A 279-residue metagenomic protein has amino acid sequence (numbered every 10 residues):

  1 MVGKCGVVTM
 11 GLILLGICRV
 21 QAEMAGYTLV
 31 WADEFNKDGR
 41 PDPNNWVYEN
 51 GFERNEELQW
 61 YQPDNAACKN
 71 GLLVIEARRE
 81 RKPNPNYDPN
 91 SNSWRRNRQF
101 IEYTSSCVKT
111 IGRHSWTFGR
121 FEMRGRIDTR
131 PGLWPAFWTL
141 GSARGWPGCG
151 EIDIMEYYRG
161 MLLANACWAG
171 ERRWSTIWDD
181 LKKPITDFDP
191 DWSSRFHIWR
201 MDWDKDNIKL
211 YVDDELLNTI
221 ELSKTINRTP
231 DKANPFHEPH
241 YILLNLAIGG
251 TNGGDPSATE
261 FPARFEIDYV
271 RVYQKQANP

Functional and structural regions predicted by a protein language model:
M1-V7: Bacterial N-terminal signal peptides that target proteins for export
K4, C18, N278-P279: Enriched but not universal
V8-L12, Q59-W60: N-terminal hydrophobic alpha-helix used for membrane targeting or insertion
L12-R19: Hydrophobic h-region of N-terminal signal peptides that target proteins for export in Gram-negative bacteria
A22-P279: GH16 jelly-roll
